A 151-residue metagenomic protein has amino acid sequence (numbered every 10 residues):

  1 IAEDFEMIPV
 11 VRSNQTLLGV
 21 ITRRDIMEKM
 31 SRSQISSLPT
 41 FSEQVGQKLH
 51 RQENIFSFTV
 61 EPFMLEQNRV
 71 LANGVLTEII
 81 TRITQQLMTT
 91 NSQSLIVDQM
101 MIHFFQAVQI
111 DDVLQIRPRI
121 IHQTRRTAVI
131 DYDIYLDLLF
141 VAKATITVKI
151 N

Functional and structural regions predicted by a protein language model:
I1-F5, V11-R12, M30: The conserved cystathionine-beta-synthase
V10-I26, Q109-I110, I121-N151: HotDog/MaoC-like acyl-thioester-processing domains
V20, I35-R51, I79-T81: Short, solvent-exposed cationic patches
R23-T40, N151: A short, polar/charged loop-to-alpha-helix boundary motif
T40-L71: Catalytic strand-loop segment that frames the active site of acyl-thioester-processing enzymes
Q52-S57, Q99, V113-Q115, V129 (+1 more regions): Intrinsic-disorder/low-complexity, polar/charged segments enriched in Ser/Thr/Lys/Arg/Asp/Glu/Gln
V60-Q85, T89-N91, I96: A conserved, well-ordered hydrophobic junction motif at loop->secondary-structure transitions
T84-L114, I120: Hydrophobic beta-strand-centered segment that forms part of the acyl-chain substrate-binding groove
